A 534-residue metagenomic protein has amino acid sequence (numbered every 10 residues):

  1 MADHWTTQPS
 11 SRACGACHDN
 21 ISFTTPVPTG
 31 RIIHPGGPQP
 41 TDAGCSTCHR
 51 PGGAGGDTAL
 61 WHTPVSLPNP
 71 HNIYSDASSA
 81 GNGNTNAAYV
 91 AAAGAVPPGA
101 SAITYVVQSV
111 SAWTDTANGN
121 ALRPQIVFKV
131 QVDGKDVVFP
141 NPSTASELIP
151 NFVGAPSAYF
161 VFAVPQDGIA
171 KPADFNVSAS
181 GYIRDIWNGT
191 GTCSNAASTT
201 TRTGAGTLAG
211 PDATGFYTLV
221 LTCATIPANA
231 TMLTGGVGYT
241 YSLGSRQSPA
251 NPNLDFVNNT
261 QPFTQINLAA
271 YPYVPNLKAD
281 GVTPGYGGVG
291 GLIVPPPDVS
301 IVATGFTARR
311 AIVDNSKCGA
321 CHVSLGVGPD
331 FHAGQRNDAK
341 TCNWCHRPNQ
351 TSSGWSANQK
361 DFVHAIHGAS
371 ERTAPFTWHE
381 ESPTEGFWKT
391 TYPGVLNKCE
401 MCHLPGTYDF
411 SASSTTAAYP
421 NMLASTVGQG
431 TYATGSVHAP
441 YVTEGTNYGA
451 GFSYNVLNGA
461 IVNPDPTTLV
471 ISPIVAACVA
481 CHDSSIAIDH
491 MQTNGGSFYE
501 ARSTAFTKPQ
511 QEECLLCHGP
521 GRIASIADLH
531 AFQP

Functional and structural regions predicted by a protein language model:
M1-G30, V96, S101-A487, T493-N494: Extended surface/linker regions that mediate inter-domain or inter-protein docking in multi-component redox
G15, A43-S46, E400, V479 (+1 more regions): Membrane-embedded alpha-helical bundles of multi-pass integral membrane proteins
N20, V27-A54, K129, F506-Q511 (+1 more regions): Repeat-solenoid scaffold signature
S22, C45, L60, N72-S75 (+8 more regions): Low-complexity, compositionally biased segments
R31-A43, C48, W61-S75, G334-C345 (+4 more regions): Short cysteine/histidine-rich metal-coordination sites, predominantly Zn2+-binding motifs
S46-G99: A eukaryote-biased signal for short, well-structured alpha-helical docking elements
A54-A59, Q350-N358, R522-I526: Short metal-binding segments enriched for Cys and/or His
A487-H490, F498-P534: In a subset of proteins, long, contiguous C-terminal domains/tails are tracked
